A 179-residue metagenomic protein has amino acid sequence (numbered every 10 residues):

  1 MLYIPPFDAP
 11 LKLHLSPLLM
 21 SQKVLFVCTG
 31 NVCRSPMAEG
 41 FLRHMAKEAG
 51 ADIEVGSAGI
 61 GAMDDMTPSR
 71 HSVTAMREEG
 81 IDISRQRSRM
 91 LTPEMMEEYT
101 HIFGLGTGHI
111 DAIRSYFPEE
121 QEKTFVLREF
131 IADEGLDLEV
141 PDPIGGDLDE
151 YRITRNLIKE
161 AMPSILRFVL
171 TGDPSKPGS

Functional and structural regions predicted by a protein language model:
I4, L13-E98, R167-P177: Conserved active-site segments centered on acidic
D8-A9: Acidic, Ala/Val/Gly-enriched low-complexity intrinsically disordered segments
C28, M76, F103-G104, I158: Hydrophobic structural packing positions in well-ordered secondary structure
S35, L105-G106: Replace "coordinates the UDP/GDP/TDP-sugar" with "coordinates nucleotide-activated sugar donors
H101, T107-S179: Phosphate-binding/catalytic loops
